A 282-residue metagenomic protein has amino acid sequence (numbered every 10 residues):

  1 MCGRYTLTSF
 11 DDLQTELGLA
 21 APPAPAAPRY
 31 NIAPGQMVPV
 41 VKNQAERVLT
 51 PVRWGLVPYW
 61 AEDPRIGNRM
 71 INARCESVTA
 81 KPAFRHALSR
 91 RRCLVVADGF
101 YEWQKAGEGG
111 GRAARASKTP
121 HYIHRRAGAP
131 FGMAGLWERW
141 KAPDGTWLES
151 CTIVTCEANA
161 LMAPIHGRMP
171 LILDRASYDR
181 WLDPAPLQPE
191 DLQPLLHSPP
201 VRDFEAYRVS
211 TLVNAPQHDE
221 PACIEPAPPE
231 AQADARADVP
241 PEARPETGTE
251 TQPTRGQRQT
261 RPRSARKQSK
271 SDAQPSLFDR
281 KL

Functional and structural regions predicted by a protein language model:
M1-L282: Short linear sequence motif anchored by a di-proline
